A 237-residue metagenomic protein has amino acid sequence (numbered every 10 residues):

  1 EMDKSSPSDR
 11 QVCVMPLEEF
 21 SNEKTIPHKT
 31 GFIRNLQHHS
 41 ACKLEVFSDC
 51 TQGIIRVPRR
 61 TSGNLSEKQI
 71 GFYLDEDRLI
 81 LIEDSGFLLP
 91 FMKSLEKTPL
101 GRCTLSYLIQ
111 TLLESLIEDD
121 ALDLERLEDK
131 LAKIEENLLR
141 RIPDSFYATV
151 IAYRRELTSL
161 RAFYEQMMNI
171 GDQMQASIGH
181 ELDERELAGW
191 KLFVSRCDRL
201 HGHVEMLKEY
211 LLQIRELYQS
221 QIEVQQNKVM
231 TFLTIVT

Functional and structural regions predicted by a protein language model:
E1-S177, L182-D183, G189-L192, R196-R199 (+1 more regions): Peripheral, non-transmembrane regulatory/ligand-interaction domains of membrane transport proteins
Q175-L187, L211-V224: Long amphipathic alpha-helical coiled-coil segments
D198, G202-E205, E209-L212, E216-E223 (+1 more regions): Hydrophobic alpha-helix feature that most strongly marks membrane-spanning transmembrane helices and their immediate
Q225-T237: Bilayer-spanning, highly hydrophobic alpha-helical transmembrane segments
